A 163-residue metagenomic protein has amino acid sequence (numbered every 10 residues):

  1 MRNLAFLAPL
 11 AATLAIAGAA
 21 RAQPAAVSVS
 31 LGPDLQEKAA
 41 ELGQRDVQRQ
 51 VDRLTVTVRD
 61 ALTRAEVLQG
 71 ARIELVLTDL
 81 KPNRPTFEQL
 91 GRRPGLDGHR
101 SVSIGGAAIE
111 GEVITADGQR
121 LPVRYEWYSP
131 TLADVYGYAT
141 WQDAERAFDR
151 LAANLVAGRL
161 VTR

Functional and structural regions predicted by a protein language model:
M1-A8: Bacterial N-terminal signal peptides that target proteins for export
R2, G18-L54, G70, N83 (+2 more regions): A structural "domain/chain start" motif
P9-L10, A20: Cleavable N-terminal signal peptides
S30-G32, V76-T78, E126-Y128: A structural detector for beta-sheet-dominated domains
L35-E37, Q44, Q119-N154: Short secondary-structure boundary motifs at beta->alpha junctions and helix caps
L42-L54, H99-G105, Y136-A147: Extracytoplasmic/periplasmic, Sec-exported soluble proteins
L54, V58-Q69, K81-R84, D117 (+1 more regions): Sec/Tat-exported extracytoplasmic proteins
L68-D117, T131-V135: Surface-exposed short loop/turn segments
